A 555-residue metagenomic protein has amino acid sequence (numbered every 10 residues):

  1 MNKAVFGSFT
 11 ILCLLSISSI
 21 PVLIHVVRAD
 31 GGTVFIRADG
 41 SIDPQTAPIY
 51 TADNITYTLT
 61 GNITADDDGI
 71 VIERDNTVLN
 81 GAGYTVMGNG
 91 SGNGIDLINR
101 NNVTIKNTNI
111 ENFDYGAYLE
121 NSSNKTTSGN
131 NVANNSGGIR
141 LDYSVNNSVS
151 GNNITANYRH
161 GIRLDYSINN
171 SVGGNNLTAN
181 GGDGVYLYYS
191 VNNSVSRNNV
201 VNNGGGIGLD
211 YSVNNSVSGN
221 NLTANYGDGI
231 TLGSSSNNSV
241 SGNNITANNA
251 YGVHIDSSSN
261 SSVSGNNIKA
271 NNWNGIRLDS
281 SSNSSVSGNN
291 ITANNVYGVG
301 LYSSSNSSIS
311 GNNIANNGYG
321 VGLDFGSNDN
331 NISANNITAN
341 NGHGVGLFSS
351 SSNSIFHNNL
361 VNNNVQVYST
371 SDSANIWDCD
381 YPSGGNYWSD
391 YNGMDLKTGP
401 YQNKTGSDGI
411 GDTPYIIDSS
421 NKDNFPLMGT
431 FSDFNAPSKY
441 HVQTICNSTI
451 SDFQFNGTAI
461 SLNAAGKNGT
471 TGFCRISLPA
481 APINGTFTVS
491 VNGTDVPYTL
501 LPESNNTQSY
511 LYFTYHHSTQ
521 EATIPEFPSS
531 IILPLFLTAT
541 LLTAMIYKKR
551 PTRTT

Functional and structural regions predicted by a protein language model:
S19-T56, Y84-T85, N124-K125, G129 (+14 more regions): Functionally critical loop-and-helix segments that line ligand-binding/catalytic clefts of soluble enzyme domains
D39-D43, D53-T77, G83-M87, D372 (+1 more regions): N-terminal extracellular ligand-recognition/capping segment immediately after the signal peptide
T51, T64-L79, M87-T104, N112-S122: Extracellular beta-strand-rich solenoid/capping regions of secreted or surface-exposed proteins that bind or remodel
D67-E73, Y368-S369, A465-G485: Surface-exposed beta-strand/loop patches in extracellular or lumenal glycoproteins
T77-N80, S477-D495: Solvent-exposed beta-hairpin/edge-strand motifs
N124, S128-S351: Thr-biased low-complexity repeat/linker tracts and other Thr-enriched repetitive architectures
S529-K549: A cross-kingdom C-terminal cell-surface attachment/processing module
R550-T555: Short, charged juxtamembrane terminal tails flanking transmembrane helices
